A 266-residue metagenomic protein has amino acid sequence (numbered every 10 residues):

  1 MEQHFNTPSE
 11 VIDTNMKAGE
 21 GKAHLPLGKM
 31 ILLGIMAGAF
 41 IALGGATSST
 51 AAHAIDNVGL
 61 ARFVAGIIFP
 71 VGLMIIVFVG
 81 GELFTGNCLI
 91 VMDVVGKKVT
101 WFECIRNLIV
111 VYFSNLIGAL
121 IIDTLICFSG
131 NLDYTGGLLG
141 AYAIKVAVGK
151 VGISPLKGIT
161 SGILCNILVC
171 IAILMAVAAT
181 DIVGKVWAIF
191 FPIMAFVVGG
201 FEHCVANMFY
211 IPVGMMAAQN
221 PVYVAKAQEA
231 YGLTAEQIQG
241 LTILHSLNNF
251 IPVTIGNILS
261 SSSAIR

Functional and structural regions predicted by a protein language model:
M1-R266: Alpha-helical transmembrane segments and their helix-helix packing motifs
